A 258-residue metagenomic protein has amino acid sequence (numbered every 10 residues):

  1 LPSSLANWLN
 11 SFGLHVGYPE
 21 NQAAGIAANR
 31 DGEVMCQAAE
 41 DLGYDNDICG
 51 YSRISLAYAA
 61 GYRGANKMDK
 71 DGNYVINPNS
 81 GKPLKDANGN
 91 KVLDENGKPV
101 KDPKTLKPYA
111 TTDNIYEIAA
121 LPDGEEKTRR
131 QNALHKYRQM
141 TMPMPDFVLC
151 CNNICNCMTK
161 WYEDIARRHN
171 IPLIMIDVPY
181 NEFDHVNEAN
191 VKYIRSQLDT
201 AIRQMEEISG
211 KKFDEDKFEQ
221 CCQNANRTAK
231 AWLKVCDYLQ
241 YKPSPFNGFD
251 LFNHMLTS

Functional and structural regions predicted by a protein language model:
L1, R195, D199-S258: A charged, amphipathic alpha-helical module
L1-M205, K212: Trp/Phe/Arg-rich N-terminal binding region typifying the photolyase-homology
